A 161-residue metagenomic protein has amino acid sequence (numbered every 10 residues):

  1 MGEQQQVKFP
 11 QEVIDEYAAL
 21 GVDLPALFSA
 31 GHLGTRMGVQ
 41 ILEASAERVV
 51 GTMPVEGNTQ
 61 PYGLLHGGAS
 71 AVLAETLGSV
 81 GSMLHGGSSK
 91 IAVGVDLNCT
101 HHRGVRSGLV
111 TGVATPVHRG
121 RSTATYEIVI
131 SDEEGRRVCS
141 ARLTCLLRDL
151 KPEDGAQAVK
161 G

Functional and structural regions predicted by a protein language model:
M1-G161: Terminal targeting signals and extreme-terminal segments of soluble enzymes
